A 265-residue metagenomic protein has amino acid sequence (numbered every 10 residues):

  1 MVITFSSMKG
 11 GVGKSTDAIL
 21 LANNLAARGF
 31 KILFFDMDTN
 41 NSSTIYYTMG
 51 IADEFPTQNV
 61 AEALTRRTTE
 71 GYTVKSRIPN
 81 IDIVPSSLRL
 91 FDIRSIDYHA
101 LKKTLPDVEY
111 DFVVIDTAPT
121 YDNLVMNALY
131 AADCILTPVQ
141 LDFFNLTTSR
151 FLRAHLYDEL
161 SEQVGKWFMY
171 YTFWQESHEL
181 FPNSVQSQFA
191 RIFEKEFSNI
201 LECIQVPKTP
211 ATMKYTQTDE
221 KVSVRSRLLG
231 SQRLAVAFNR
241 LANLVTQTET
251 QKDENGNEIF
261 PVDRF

Functional and structural regions predicted by a protein language model:
M1-F265: P-loop NTP-binding core
